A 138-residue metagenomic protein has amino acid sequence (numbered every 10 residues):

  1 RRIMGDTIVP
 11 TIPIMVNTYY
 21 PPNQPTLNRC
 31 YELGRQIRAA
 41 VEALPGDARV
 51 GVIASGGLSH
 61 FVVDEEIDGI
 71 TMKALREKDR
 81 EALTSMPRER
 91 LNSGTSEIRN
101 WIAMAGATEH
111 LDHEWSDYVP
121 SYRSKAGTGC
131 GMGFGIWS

Functional and structural regions predicted by a protein language model:
R1-R35, A40-A43, V63-S138: Flexible, D/E/H-enriched segments
I14, A48-G56: Beta-strand elements within well-structured catalytic alpha/beta cores of enzymes that handle phosphate/sulfate esters
G57-F61: Phosphate/ribose-phosphate-bearing ligand recognition and processing surfaces, centered on ADP-ribose/NAD(+/P+) systems
